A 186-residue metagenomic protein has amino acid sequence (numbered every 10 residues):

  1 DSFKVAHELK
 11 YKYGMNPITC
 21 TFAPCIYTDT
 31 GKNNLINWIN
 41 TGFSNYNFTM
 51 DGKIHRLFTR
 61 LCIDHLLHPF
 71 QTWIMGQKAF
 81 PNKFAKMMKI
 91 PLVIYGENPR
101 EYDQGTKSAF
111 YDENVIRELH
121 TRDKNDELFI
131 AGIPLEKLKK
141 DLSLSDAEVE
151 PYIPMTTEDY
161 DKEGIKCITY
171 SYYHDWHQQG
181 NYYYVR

Functional and structural regions predicted by a protein language model:
F3, H7-R186: Nucleotide-activated chemistry modules centered on ATP-dependent adenylation/adenylyltransferase
